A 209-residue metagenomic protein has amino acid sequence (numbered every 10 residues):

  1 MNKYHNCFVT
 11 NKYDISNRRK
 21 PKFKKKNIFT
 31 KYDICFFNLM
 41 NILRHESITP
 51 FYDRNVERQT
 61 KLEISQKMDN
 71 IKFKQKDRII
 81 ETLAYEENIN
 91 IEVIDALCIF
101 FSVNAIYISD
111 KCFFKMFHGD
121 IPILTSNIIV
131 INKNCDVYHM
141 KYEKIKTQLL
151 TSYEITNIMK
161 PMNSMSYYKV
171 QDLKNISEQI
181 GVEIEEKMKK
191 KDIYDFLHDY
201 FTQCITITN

Functional and structural regions predicted by a protein language model:
M1-N70: Active-site nucleophile-adjacent alpha helix/oxyanion-hole segment immediately C-terminal to the catalytic cysteine
N27, K31, Y85-I89, M165 (+1 more regions): Short amphipathic alpha-helical molecular recognition features
D33, F37, I91-I94, V170 (+1 more regions): Generic preference for well-ordered alpha-helical elements
L43, S47, F101, A105 (+3 more regions): Eukaryotic basic, amphipathic alpha-helical target segments in cytosolic regions
K67-A84, T156-I158: A short, surface-exposed helix-loop junction/capping segment
I89-N104, D172-S177: Amphipathic, non-transmembrane alpha-helical segments in extracytoplasmic/periplasmic proteins
D95-N163: Deubiquitinase catalytic domains
M140-N209: Basic helix-extension-helix modules of the SAP/HeH family
